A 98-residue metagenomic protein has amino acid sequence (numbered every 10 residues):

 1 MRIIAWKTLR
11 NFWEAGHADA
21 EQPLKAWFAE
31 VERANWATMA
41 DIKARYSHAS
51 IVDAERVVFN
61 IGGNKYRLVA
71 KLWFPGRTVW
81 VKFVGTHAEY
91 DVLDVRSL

Functional and structural regions predicted by a protein language model:
M1-K65, W73-W80, H87-L98: Basic, Lys/Arg-enriched alpha-helical interface segments
